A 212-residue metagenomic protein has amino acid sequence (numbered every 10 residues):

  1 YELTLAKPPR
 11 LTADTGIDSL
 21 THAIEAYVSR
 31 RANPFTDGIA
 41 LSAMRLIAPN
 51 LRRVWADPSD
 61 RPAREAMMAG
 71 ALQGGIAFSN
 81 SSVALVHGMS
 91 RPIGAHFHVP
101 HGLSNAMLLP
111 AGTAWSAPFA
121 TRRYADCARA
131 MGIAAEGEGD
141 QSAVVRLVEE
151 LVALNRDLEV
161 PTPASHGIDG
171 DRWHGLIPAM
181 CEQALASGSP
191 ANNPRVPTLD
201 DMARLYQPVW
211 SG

Functional and structural regions predicted by a protein language model:
Y1-S81: Carboxylate- and glycine-rich phosphate/diphosphate-binding segment that chelates Mg2+/Mn2+
R10, D37, S79, V99 (+3 more regions): Hydrophobic alpha-helical scaffolding
Y27-N33, S81-V83, W115-R122, G212: Short helix-capping/linker segments at secondary-structure and domain boundaries
M68, L72, P92-I93, A111-A114: N-terminal glycine-/lysine-enriched basic segments
L72-N105, S187-N192: Glycine-rich phosphate/pyrophosphate-binding beta-alpha loops
P110-G212: Mobile late-domain/C-terminal helix-loop "cap" segments that border catalytic sites or the cytosolic face
